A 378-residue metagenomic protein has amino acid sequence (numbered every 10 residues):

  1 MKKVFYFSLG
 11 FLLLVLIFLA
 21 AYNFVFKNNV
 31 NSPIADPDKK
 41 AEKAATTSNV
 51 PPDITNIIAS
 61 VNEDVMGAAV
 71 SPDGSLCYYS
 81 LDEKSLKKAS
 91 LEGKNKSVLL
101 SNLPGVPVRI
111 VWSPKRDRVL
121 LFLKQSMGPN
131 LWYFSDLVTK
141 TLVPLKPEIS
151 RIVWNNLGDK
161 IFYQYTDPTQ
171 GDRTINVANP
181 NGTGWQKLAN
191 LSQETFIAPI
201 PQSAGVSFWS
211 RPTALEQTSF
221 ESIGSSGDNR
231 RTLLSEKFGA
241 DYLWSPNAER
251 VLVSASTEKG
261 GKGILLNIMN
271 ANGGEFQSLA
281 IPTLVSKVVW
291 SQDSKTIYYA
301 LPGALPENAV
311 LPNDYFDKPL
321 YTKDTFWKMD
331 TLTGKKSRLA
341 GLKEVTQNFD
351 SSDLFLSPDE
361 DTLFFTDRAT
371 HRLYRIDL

Functional and structural regions predicted by a protein language model:
M1-I57, N62: Sequence/structural signature of beta-propeller modules and their immediately flanking N-terminal secretory/stalk
P51-K87, G105-R109: Beta-strand-rich domains and repeat architectures in extracellular enzymes and scaffolds, especially beta-propellers
E63-V70, L103-L120, K146-Q164, W185 (+4 more regions): Conserved beta-propeller blade repeats
E83-K84, Q125-G128, D167-G171, P212-L215 (+3 more regions): Short glycine/acidic-enriched loop and turn motifs that connect beta-strands
F134-L137, V177-N181, E221-S225, L266-A271 (+1 more regions): Beta-propeller blade signature
L301-Y321: Short, conserved, GDST-rich strand-edge loop motifs in beta-rich repeat architectures
L332-N348: Surface-exposed loop and turn segments in beta-propeller and other repeat-based domains that flank or scaffold
S352-L378: Blade-level signature of beta-propeller repeat domains, shared across WD40, Kelch, NHL, RCC1 and BNR/Asp-box propellers
